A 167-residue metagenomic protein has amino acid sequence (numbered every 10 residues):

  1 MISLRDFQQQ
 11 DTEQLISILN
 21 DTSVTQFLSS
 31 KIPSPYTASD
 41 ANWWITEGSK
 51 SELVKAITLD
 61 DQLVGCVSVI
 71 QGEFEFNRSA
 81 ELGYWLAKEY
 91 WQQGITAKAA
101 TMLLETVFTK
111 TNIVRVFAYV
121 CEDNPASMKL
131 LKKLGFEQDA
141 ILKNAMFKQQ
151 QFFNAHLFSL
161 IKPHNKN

Functional and structural regions predicted by a protein language model:
M1-E13, S17-D21, V54, T58-N167: Acyl-donor (CoA/ACP) binding surface of acyl/acetyltransferases
I18, E47-G48: Conserved catalytic core of Hanks-type protein kinase domains
S23-W44: Conserved GNAT-fold acetyl-CoA-binding loop/helix
W43-E47, T106: A generic secondary-structure signal
K50-E52: PAS/PAS-like sensory domains
